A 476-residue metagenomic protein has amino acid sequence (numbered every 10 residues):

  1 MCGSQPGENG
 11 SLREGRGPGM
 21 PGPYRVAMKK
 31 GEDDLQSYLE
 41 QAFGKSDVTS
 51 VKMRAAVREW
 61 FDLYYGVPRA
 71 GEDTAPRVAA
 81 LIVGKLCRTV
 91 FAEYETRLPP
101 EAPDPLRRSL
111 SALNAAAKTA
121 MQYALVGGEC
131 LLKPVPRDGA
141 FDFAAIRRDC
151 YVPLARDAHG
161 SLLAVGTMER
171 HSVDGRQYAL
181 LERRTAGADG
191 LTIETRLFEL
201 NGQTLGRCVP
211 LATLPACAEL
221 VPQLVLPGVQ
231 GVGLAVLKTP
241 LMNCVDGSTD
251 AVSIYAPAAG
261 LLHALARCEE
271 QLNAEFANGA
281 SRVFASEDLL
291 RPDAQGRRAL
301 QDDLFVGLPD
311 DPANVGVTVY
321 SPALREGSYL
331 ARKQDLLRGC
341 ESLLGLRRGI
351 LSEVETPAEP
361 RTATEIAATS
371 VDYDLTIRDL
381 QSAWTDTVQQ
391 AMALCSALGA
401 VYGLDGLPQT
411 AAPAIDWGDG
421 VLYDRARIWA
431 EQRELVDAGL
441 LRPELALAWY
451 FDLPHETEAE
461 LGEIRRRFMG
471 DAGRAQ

Functional and structural regions predicted by a protein language model:
C2-L162, A475-Q476: Extended, helix-rich architectural segments
L106, L308-R427, R465-A472: Surface-exposed loop-to-helix/strand elements on domain peripheries
K133-G247: Extended, regular secondary-structure scaffolds
P215-A368: Extended, charged amphipathic alpha-helical segments
A277-V283, I350-T356, T410-A411, E444-F451 (+1 more regions): Short coil/turn segments at secondary-structure boundaries
A393-V401, G439-E458: Long amphipathic alpha-helical coiled-coil segments
Y423-L445: C-terminal structured domain segments
P454-A475: Long, highly charged low-complexity segments enriched in Glu/Asp and Lys/Arg with interspersed Ser/Thr
